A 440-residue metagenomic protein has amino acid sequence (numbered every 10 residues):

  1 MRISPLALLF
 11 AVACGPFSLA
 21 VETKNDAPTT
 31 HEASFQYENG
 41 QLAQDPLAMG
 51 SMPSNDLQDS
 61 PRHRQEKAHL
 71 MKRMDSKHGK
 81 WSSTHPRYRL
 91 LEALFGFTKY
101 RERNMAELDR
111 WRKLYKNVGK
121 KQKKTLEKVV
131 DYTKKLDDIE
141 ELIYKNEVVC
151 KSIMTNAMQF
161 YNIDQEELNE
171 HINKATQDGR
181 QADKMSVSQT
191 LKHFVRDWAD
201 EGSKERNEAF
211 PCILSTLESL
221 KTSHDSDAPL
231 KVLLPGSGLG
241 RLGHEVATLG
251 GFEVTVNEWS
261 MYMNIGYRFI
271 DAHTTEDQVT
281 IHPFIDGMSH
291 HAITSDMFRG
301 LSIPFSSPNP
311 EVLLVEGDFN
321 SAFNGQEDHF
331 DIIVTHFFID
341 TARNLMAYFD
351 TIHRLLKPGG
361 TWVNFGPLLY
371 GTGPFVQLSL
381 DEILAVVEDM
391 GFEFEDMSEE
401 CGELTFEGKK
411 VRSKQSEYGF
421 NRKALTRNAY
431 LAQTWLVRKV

Functional and structural regions predicted by a protein language model:
R2-S226, L230: N-terminal accessory segments
D225-G238, E245, E253-E258: Conserved class I S-adenosyl-L-methionine
D271-Q326: S-adenosyl-L-methionine
I281, I285-D286, L368-L369, G373-L404 (+1 more regions): Conserved Class I S-adenosyl-L-methionine
N320-I333, R427: A short acidic, Gly/Pro-enriched loop at the edge of an enzyme's catalytic core that lines a small-molecule cofactor
M346-G359: A short glycine-rich, Lys/Arg-flanked "PGG" loop and its adjoining helix->strand segment in the class I
G359-G371: Conserved beta-strand signature within the Rossmann-like core of class I S-adenosyl-L-methionine
M390-G391, F406-V440: Core SAM-dependent methyltransferase catalytic element
